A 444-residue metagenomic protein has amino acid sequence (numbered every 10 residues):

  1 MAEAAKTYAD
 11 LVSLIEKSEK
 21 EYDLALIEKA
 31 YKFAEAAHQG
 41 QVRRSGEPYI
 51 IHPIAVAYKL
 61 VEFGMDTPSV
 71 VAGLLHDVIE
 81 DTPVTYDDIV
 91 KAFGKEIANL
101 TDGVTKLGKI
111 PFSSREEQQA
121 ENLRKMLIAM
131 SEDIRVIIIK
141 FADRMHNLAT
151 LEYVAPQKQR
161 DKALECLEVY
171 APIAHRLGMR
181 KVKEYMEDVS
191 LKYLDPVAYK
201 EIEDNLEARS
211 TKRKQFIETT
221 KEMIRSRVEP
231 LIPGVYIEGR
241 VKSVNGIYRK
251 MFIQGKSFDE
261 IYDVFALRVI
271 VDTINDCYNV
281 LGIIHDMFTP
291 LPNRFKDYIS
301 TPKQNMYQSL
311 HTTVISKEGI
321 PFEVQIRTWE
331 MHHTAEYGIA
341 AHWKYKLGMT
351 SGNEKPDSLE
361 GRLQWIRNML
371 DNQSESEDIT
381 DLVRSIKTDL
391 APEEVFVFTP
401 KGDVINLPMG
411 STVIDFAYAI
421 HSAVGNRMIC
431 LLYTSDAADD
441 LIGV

Functional and structural regions predicted by a protein language model:
M1-A266, I270-F322, R327-T388, E393 (+2 more regions): Active-site helical microenvironments for divalent-metal-assisted chemistry
L26, T412-V413: Short, structural beta-strand-to-alpha-helix junction motif
V397, L431: Short aromatic-centered micro-motifs
I405-S411: Short, contiguous acidic and Ser/Thr-rich linear segments
V413-I429: Nucleotide-binding motor/catalytic cores of P-loop/tubulin-like NTPases across gene-expression machines
A417, L441-I442: Short intrinsically disordered, low-complexity segments
Y433-D440: Conserved small/polar residues in nucleotide/adenosyl-binding loops
